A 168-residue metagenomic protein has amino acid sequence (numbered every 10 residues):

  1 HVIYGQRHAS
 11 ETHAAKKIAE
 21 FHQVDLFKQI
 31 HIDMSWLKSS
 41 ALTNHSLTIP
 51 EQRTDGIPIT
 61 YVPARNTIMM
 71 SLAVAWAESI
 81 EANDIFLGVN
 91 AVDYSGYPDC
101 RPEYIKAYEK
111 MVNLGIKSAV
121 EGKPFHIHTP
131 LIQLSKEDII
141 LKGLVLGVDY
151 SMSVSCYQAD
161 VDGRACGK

Functional and structural regions predicted by a protein language model:
H1-L146: ATP-dependent adenylation/nucleotidyltransferase module used to activate substrates
S71, M152-K168: Local cysteine-cluster metal-coordination motifs and their immediate loop/turn environment, predominantly Fe-S cluster
I139-A159: Glycine/small-residue-rich hydrophobic helix-like segments
